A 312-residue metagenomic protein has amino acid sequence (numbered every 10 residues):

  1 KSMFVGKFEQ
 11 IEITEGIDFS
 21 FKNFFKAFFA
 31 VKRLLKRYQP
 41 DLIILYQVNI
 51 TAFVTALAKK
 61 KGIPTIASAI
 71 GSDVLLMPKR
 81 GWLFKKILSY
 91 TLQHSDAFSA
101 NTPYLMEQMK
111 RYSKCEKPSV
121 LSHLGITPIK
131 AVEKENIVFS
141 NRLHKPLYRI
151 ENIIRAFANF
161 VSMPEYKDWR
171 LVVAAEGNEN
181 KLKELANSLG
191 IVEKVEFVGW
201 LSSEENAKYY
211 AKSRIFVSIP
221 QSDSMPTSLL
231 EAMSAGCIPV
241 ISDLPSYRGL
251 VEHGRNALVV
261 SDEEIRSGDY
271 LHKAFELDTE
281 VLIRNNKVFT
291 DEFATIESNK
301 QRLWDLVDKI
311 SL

Functional and structural regions predicted by a protein language model:
L45-T51: Short His-centered aromatic/hydrophobic patch
A67-I70, L88-S89, Q93-K130: Donor nucleotide-sugar binding/catalytic pocket of nucleotide-sugar-dependent glycosyltransferases
A131-N159, V172: Conserved donor-binding/catalytic core segment of Leloir-type glycosyltransferases
W169-K183, G199: Glycosyltransferase donor-sugar binding loop
K183-L201: Nucleotide-activated donor-binding/catalytic signature segment of Leloir-type glycosyltransferases, i.e., the conserved
Q221: Aromatic "clamp/platform" in nucleotide-sugar-dependent glycosyltransferases that forms part of the donor/acceptor
I238-I241: Short hydrophobic beta-strand element within catalytic cores of glycosyltransferases and related nucleotide-activated
H253-I265, H272-D278: Conserved acidic donor-binding segment of nucleotide-sugar-dependent glycosyltransferases
